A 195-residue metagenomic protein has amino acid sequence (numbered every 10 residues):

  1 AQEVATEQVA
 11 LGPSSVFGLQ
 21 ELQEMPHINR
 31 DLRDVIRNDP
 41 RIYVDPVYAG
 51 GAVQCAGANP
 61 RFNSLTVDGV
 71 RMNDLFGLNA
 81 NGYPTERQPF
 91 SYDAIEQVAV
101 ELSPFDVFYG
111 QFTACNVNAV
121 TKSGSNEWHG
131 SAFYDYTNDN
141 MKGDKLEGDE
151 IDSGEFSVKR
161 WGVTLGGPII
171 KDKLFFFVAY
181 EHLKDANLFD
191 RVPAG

Functional and structural regions predicted by a protein language model:
A1-S123, K142, E147-D149, V158-G167 (+1 more regions): Periplasmic N-terminal accessory/gating domains of Gram-negative outer-membrane beta-barrel systems
S64, Q97, E127-H129, K173-F175: Membrane-spanning beta-strand positions in outer-membrane beta-barrel proteins
F112-S125, H129, N187-L188, P193-G195: A short, hydrophobic/aromatic-rich structural module that often spans a beta strand with its adjoining loop
S131-G195: Periplasmic-side early beta-strands and strand-to-turn transitions of outer-membrane beta-barrels
